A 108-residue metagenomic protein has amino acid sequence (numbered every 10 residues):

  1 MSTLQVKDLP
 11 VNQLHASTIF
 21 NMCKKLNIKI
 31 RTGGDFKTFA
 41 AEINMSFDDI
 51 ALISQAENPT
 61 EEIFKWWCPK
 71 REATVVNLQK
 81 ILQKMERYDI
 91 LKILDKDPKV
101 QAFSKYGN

Functional and structural regions predicted by a protein language model:
M1-N108: Death-fold homotypic interaction modules
